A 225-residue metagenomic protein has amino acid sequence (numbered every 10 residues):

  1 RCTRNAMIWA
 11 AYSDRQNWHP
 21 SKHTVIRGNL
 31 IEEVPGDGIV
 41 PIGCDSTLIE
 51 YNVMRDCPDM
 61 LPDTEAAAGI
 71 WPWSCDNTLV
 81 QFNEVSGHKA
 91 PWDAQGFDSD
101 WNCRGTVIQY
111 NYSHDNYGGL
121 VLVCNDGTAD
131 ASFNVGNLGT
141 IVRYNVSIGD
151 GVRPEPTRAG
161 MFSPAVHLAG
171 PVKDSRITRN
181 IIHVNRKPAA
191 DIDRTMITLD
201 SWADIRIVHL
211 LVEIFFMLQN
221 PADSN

Functional and structural regions predicted by a protein language model:
C2-S21, E33-P41, L61-P72, P91-D100 (+4 more regions): Extracellular beta-strand/beta-solenoid scaffold signature
A6-I8, H19, H23-T24, N29 (+14 more regions): Solenoid scaffold repeats with emphasis on beta-solenoid/beta-helix
S13, G28, C44, C75-D76 (+7 more regions): Beta-strand repeat scaffolds of extracellular/surface proteins
D37-G38, S46, N77, Y110 (+1 more regions): Beta-sheet entry/capping signal
T47, R104-T106, N116-Y117, T128-D130 (+2 more regions): Flexible loop/turn segments at secondary-structure boundaries
Y112, A129, G136-I148, P164-P171 (+1 more regions): Long, well-ordered mid-to-C-terminal structural blocks that present hydrophobic/aromatic surfaces
L218-D223: C-terminal structured "cap/appendage" subdomains that terminate the fold
